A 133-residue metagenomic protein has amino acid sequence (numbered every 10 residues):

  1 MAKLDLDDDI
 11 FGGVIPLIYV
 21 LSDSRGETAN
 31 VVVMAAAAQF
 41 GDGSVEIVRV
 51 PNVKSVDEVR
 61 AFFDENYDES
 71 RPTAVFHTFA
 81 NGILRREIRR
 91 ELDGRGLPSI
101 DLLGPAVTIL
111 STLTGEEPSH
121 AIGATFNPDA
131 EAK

Functional and structural regions predicted by a protein language model:
M1-A36: N-terminal accessory targeting/assembly segments
M1-G12, V56-V59, F126-K133: Short N-terminal or domain-adjacent regulatory/targeting segments
A2, V48-F79, I83-L92: Metallocofactor- and cofactor-centric catalytic cores in central/energy metabolism, strongly enriched
A35-S44: Short helix-loop-beta junction
I47-V50, S99-D101: Conserved beta-strand scaffold positions in the cores of enzyme catalytic domains, especially in NTP/NDP-utilizing
G94-G96: Short, structured coil segments at secondary-structure junctions
P98-K133: Long, charge-dense
